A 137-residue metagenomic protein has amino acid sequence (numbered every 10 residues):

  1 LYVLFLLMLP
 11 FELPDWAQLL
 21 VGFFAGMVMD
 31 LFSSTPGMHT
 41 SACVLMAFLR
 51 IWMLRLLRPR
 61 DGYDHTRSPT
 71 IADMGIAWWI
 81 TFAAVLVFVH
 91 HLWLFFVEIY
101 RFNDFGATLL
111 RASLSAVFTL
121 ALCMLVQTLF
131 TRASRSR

Functional and structural regions predicted by a protein language model:
L1-R137: Terminal, non-globular segments
